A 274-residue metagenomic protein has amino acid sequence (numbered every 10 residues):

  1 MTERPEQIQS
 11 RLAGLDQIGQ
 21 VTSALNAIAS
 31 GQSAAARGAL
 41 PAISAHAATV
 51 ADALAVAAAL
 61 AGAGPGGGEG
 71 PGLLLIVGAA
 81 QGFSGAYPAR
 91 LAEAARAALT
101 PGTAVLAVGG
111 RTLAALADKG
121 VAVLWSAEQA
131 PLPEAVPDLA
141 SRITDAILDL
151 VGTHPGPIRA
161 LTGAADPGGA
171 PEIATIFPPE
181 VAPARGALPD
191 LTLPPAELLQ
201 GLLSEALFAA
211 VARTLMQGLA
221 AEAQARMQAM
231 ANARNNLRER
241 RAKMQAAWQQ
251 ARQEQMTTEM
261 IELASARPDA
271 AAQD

Functional and structural regions predicted by a protein language model:
M1-D274: N-terminal assembly/interaction segments in proteins that build large macromolecular machines
